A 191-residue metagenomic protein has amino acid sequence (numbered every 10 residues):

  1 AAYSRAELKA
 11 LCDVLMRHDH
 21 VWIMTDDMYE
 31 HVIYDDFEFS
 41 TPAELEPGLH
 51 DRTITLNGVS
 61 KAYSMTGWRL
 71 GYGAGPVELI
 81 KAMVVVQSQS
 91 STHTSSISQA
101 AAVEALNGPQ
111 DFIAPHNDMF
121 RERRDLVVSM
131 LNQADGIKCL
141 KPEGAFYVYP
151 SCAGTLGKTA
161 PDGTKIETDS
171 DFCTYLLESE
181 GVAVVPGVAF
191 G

Functional and structural regions predicted by a protein language model:
A1-G191: PLP-dependent class I/II
